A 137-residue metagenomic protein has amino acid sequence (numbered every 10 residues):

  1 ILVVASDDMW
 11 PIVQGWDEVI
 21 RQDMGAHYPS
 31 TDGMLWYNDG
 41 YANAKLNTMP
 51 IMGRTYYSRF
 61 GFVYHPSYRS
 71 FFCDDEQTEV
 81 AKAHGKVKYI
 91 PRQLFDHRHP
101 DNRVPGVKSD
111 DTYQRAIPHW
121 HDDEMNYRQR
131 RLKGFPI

Functional and structural regions predicted by a protein language model:
I1, D23-M24, P136: Short, intrinsically disordered, charge-balanced linker/junction segments flanking boundaries in proteins
I1-W10: Short beta-strand-to-loop acidic/aromatic patch adjacent to the donor-nucleotide binding site
V4, D32-N38, I90-Q93, H97-R98: Short glycine/serine/threonine-enriched helix-capping/active-site loop that flanks the nucleotide-sugar donor pocket
D7, P29-G33, F60, H84-G85: Loop/turn elements at helix/coil->beta-strand transitions in domains of secreted/extracellular proteins
M9-M49, T55: Conserved donor NDP-sugar-binding/catalytic core segment of glycosyltransferases
I51-G53, R59-R69, K82, K86-Y89: Conserved nucleotide-sugar donor-binding catalytic segment
T55-Y56, L94: Short, well-ordered alpha-helical scaffold segment located in the soluble/lumenal catalytic or ligand-binding core
F71-I137: C-terminal catalytic/acceptor-binding lobe
